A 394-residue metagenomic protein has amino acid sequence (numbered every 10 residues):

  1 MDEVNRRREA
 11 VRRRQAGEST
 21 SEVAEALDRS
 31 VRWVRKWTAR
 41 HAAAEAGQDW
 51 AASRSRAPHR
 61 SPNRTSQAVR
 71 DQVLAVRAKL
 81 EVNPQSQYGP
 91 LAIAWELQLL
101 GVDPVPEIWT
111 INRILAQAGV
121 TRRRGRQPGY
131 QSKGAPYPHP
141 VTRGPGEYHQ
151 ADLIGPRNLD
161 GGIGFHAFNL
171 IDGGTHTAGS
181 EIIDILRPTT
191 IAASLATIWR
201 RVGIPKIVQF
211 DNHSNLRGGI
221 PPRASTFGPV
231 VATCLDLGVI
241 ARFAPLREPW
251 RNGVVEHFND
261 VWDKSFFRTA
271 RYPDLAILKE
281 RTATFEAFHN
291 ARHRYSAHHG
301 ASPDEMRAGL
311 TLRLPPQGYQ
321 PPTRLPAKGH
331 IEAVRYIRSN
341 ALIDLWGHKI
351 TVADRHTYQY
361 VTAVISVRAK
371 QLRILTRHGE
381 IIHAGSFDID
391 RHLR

Functional and structural regions predicted by a protein language model:
D2-E18, R70, L74-P84: Short, amphipathic alpha-helical "recognition" segments used to contact nucleic acids or chromatin
R14, R223, V230-G318, V367: Charged alpha-helix within mobile-element recombinases
E22, W33, P106, T110: Residues in the helix-turn-helix
E22-L27, I93: Short alpha-helical "recognition helix" segments of helix-turn-helix
G47-A151, P156, S225-V231, S302-T311: Basic, flexible linker segments flanking DNA-binding modules in nucleic acid-interacting mobile-element proteins
R64-Q67, W109, A116-I171, T177 (+6 more regions): Mobile-element integrase/transposase regions, centering on the N-terminal DNA-binding/Zn-coordinating module
L186, W199-R223, P245-R247, N252 (+1 more regions): Acidic/histidine-rich, metal-coordinating catalytic segments
N290-R394: C-terminal, beta-rich DNA-binding module of retroviral/retroelements integrases
